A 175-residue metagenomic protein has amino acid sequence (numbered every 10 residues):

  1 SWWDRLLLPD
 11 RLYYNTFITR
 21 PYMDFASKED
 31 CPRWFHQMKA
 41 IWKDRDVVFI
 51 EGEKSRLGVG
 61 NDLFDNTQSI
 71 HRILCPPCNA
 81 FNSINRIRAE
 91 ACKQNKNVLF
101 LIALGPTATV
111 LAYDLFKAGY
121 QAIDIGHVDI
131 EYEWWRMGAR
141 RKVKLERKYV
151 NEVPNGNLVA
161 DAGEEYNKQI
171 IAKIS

Functional and structural regions predicted by a protein language model:
S1-D65, K173-I174: Electropositive, gly/pro-rich neighborhoods at or near active sites that engage anionic ligands
D44, T67-S69, G119: A generic structural signal for alpha->beta connector loops
D46, V98-L99: Structural motif
G52-R56, L101-V110, D129: Gly/Ser/Thr-rich loops at beta-strand to alpha-helix junctions that form or flank small-molecule/cofactor-binding
L57-V59, A80, V110, Y132-E133: Short acidic/glycine-rich loop or secondary-structure boundary segments that cap or lie
V59-N61, D65-N97: A mid-sequence, solvent-exposed acidic-amphipathic segment
T107-S175: C-terminal functional extensions of proteins
